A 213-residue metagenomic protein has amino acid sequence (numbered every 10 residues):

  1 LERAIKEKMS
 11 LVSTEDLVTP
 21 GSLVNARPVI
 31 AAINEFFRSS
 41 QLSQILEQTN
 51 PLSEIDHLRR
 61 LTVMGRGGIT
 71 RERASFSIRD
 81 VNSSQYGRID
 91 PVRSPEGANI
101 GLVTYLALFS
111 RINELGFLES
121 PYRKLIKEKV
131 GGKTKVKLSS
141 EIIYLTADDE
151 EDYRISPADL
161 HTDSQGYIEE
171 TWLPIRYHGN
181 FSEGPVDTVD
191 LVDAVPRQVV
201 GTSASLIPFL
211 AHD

Functional and structural regions predicted by a protein language model:
L1-D80, D90-T104, N113, E119-D213: Extended, domain-scale alpha-helical bundle/helix-rich regions
Q85-G87: Short, small/polar residue-rich loop motifs at catalytic or cofactor-binding pockets
A107-L108: A short acidic/small-residue loop/turn micro-motif
